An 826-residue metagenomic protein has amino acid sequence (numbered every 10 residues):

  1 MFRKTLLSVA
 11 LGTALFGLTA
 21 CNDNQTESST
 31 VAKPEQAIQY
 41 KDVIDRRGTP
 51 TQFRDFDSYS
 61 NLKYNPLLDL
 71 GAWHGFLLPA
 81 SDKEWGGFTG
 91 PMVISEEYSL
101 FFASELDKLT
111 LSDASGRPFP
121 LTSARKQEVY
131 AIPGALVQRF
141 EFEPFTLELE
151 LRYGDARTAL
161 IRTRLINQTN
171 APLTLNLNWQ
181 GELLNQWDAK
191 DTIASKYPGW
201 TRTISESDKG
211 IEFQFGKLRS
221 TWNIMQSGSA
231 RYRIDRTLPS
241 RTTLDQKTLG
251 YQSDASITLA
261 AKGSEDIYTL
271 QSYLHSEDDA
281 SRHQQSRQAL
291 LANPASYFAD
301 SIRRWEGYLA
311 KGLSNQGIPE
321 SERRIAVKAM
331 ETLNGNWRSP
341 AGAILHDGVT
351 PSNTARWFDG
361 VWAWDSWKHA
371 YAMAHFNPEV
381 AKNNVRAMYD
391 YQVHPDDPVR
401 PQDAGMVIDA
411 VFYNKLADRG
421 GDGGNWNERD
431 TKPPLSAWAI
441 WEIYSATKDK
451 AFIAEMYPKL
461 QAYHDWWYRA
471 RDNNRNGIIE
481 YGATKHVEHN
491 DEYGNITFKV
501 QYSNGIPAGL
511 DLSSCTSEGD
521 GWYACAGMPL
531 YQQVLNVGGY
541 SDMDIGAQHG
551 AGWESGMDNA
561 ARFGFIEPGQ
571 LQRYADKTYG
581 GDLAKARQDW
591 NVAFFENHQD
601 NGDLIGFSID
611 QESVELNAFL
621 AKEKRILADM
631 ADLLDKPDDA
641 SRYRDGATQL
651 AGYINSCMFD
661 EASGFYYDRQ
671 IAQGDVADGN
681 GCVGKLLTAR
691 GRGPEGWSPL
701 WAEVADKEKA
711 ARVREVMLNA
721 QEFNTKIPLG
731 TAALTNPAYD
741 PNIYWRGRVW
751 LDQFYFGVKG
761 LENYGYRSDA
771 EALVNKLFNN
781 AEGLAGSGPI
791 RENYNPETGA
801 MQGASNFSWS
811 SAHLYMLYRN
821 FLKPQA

Functional and structural regions predicted by a protein language model:
M1-D23: Gram-negative bacterial Sec-dependent N-terminal signal peptides
C21-S321, R356, W364, H375-E379 (+3 more regions): Terminal accessory carbohydrate-recognition/targeting modules of carbohydrate-active enzymes
P34-A103, F358, N425-A446, G477 (+3 more regions): C-terminal capping/lid segments that line or modulate ligand- or cofactor-binding pockets
S123-I132, L313-A355, P395-Q402, D582 (+2 more regions): Conserved oxyanion/phosphate-binding beta-strand-loop segments in alpha/beta enzyme cores
A343-G348, V361, P378-K499, Y653-Q670 (+3 more regions): Helix-terminus loop motifs that line ligand-binding clefts
D359-N383, A387-Q392, D558-A560, G564-Y574 (+5 more regions): Active-site core of glycosidic bond-cleaving carbohydrate-active enzymes
I440-E455, L627-R642, Y764: Inter-helical turn/loop segments and adjacent helix faces that build the functional surface of alpha-helical bundle
H464-I605, V614-E615, S663-P728: Extended ligand-binding clefts on enzyme/binding-domain cores
